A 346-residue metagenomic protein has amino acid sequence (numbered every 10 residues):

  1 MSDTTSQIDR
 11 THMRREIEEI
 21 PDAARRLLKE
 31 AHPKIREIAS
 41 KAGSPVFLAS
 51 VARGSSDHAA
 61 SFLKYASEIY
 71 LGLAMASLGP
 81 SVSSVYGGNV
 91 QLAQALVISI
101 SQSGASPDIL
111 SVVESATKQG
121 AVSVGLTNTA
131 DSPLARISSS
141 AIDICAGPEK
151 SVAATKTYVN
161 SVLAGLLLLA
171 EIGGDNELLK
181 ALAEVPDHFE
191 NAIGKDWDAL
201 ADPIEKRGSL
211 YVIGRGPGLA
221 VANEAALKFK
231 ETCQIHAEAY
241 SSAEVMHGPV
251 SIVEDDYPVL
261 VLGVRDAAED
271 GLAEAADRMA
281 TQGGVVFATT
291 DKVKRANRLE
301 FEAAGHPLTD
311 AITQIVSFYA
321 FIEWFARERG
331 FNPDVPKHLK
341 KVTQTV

Functional and structural regions predicted by a protein language model:
M1-Q7: Short, contiguous pre-domain boundary segments
S6, G305, T309-V346: Generic C-terminus detector
I8-V46, S140-I144, P148-P258, A268 (+1 more regions): Active-site phosphate/pyrophosphate-binding segments
R10-M13, H58-L63, A222-E224, K228 (+2 more regions): Conserved phosphate/anionic-ligand binding catalytic regions in large, soluble enzymes, centered on
A24, F62-Y65, W197, F318: Tryptophan-centered motif/residue detector
P33, G43-E190, R215, V250 (+4 more regions): Glycine-rich phosphate-binding loops that contact phosphosugars or nucleotide phosphates
A225, A273-A275, Q314, K337: Composition- and surface-driven signal marking solvent-exposed, interaction-prone regions in large proteins
